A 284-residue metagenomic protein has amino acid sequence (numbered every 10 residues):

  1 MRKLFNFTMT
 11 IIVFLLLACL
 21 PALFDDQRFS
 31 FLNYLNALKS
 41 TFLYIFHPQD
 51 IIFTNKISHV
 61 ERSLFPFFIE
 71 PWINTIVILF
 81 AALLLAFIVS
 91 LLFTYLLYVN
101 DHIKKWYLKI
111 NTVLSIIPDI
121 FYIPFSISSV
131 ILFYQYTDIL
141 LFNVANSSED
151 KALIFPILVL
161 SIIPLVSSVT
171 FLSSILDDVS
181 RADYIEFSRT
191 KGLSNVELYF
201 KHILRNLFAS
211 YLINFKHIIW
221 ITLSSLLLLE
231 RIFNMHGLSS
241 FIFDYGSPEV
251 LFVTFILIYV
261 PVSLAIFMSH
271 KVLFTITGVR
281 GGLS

Functional and structural regions predicted by a protein language model:
T8-I12, V196-S225: Transmembrane alpha-helices
R28-A82, S247: Periplasmic/extracellular loop-to-transmembrane helix junction in inner-membrane transport proteins
L64-V99, Y211-I219: Transmembrane alpha-helix signature in integral membrane proteins
A81-T112, P124-I127, L226: Transmembrane-helix boundary motif in ABC transporter permease subunits
N111-I163: Generic hydrophobic transmembrane alpha-helix motif, especially the helices
N146-R189: Membrane-cytosol interface at the C-terminal ends of specific transmembrane alpha-helices in multi-pass membrane
P156-P164, F233-T275: Hydrophobic alpha-helical transmembrane segments of polytopic membrane proteins
